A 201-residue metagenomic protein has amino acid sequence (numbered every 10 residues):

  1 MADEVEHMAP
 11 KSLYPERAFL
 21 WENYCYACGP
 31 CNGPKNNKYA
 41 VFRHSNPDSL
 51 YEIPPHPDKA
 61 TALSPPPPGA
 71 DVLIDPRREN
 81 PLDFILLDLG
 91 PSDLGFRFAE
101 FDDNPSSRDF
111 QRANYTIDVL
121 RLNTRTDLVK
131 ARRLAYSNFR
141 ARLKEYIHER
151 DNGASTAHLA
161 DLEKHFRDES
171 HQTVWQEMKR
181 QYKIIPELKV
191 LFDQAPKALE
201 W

Functional and structural regions predicted by a protein language model:
M1-Y26, K35-P54: Histidine-centered nuclease catalytic patch
V5, E16, W21, L73 (+3 more regions): Bulky hydrophobic/aromatic packing residues
V5-M8, A62-S64, D109, T116 (+1 more regions): Residue-level signal for well-ordered alpha-helical segments
A9, L20, I74-D75, L86 (+1 more regions): Generic, ordered loop/turn and secondary-structure boundary motif
P30: Short, cysteine/histidine-rich loop/knuckle motifs that typically chelate Zn2+
E52-N104: Long, low-complexity, intrinsically disordered segments enriched in glycines and aromatic residues
G95-W201: C-terminal, charged low-complexity interaction regions
